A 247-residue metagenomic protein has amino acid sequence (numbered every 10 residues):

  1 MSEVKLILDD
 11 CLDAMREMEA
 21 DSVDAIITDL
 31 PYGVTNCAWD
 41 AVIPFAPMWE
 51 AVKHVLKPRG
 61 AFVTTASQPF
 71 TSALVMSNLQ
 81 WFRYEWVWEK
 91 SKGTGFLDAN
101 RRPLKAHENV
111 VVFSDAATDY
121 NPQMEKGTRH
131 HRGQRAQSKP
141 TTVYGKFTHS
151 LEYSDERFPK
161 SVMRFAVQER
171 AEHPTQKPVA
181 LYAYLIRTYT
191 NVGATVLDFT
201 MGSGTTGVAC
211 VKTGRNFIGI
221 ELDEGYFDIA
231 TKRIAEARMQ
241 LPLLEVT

Functional and structural regions predicted by a protein language model:
M1, T231-L244: Short, conserved SAM-binding/catalytic segment of Class I S-adenosyl-L-methionine-dependent methyltransferases
M1-G219, E224-I229: Core catalytic lobe of class I
V162, P242-T247: Short acidic, low-complexity intrinsically disordered linear motifs used for protein-protein interactions
